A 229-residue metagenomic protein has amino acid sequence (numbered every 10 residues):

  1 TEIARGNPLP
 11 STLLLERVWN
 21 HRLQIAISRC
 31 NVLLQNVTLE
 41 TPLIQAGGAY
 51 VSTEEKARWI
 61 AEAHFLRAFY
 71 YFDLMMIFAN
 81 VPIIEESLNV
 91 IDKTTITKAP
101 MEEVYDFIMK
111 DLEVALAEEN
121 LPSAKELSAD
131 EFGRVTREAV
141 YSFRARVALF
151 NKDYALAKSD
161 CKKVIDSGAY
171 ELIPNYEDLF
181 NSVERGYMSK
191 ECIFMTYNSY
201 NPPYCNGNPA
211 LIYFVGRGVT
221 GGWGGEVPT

Functional and structural regions predicted by a protein language model:
T1, V81, Y105, M109 (+2 more regions): An aromatic- and glycine-enriched ligand-binding surface/loop that stacks and positions planar moieties
E2-F78, A99-E103, A115-A124: Conserved, well-structured interaction surfaces
N7-S11, L88-K93: A short small-residue
V37, E86-S87, T196-Y197: Active-site-proximal beta-strand/loop segments in catalytic clefts of secreted hydrolases
A46-S52, E85-D92, L127-A129: Short linear capping/connector segments at secondary-structure termini
E55, W59, S128-V135: All-alpha amphipathic helical-bundle segments outside canonical DNA-binding/catalytic cores that form hydrophobic
M75-I77, P82-I83, L88, S123 (+1 more regions): Short coil/turn linking the two alpha-helices of tandem helical-hairpin repeats
N89-V104: Flexible interdomain linker/hinge and immediately adjacent N-terminus of the catalytic tyrosine-recombinase domain
